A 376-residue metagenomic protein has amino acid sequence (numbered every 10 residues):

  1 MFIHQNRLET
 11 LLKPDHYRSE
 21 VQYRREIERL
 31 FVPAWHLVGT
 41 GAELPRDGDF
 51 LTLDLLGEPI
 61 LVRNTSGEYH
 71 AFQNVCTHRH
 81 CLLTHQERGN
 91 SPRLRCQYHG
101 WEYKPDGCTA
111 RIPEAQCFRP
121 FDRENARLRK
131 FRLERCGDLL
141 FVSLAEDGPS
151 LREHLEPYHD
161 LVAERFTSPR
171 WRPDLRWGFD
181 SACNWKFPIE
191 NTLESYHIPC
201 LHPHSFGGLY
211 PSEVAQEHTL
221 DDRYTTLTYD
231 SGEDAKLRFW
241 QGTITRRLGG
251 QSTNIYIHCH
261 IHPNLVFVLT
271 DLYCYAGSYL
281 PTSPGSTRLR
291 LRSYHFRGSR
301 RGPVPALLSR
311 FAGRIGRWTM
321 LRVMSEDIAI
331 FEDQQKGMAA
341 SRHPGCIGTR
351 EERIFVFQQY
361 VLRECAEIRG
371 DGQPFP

Functional and structural regions predicted by a protein language model:
M1-H16, G302-P305: Short, contiguous pre-domain boundary segments
E9, W35, R172-R176: Short, solvent-exposed beta-strand edge segments and adjacent coil->beta transition regions
H16-L55: Non-catalytic accessory segments flanking enzyme active sites
P33-E43, I112-C117, H258-P263: Short Pro/Gly-enriched beta-strand edge/turn motifs at strand-loop
G39-R46, D122-R123, N254-C259, R292: Short linear motifs in intrinsically disordered
E43-L161: Rieske [2Fe-2S] iron-sulfur-binding domain
R63, N74, E134, L139-F141 (+1 more regions): C-terminal catalytic domain of Rieske-type non-heme iron oxygenases
